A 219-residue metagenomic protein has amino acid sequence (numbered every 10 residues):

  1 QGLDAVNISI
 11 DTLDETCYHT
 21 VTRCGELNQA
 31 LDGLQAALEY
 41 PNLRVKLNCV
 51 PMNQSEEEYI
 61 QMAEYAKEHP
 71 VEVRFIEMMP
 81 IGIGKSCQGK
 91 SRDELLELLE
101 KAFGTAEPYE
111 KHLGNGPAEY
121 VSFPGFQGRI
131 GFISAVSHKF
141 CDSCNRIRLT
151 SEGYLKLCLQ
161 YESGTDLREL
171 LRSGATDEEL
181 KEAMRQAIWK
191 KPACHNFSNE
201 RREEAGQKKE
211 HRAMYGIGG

Functional and structural regions predicted by a protein language model:
Q1-I76: Radical SAM/AdoMet-radical enzyme domain recognition
K67-E68, M78-G219: Auxiliary Fe-S-binding modules of radical SAM enzymes
